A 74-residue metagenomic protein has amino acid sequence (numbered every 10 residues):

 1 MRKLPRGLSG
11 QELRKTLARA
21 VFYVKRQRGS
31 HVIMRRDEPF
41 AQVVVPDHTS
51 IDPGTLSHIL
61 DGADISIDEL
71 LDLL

Functional and structural regions predicted by a protein language model:
M1-L74: Basic nucleic-acid-binding interfaces
